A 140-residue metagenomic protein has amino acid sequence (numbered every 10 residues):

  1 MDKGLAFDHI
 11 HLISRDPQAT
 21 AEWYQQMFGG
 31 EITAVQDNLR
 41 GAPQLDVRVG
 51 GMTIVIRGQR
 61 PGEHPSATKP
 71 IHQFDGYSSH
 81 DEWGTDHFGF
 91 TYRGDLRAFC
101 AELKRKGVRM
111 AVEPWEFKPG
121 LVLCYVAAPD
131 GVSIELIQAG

Functional and structural regions predicted by a protein language model:
M1-F7, I13-A34, R48-A111, A127-G140: Glyoxalase I/VOC metalloenzyme domain signal
L39-P43, F117-V122: Short acidic/glycine-enriched loop/turn segments that link adjacent beta-strands
